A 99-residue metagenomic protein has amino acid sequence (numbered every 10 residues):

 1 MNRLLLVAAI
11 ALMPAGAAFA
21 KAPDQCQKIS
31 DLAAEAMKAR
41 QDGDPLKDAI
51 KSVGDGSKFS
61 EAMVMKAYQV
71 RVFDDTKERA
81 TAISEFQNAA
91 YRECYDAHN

Functional and structural regions predicted by a protein language model:
N2-R3, N99: Extracellular secretome segments
L4-P14: Sec-dependent N-terminal signal peptides
G16-A20: Sec/Tat signal peptide C-region and signal peptidase I cleavage site
R40, D44-N99: Compact alpha-helical subdomains of small soluble proteins
